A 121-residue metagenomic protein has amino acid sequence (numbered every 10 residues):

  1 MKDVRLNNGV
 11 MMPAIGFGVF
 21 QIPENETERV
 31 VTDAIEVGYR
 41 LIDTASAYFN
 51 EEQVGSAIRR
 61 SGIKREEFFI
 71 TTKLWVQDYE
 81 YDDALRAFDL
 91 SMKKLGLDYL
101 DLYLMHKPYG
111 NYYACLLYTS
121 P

Functional and structural regions predicted by a protein language model:
M1-F68, D98: N-terminal binding-site loop/beta-alpha segment at the start of enzyme catalytic domains that lines or forms
P13-I15, I70-T72, Y103-M105: Hydrophobic faces of well-ordered beta-strands that scaffold small-molecule active sites in alpha/beta enzyme cores
F20-I22, A45-A47, K73-Q77, M105-P108: Active-site beta-loop-alpha junctions enriched in small/polar residues
P23-D33, Y81-K94: Short, acidic/polar
V37, R60, W75, A87-L90 (+1 more regions): Short alpha-helical scaffold segments that flank and stabilize functional sites
D83-L95, L102-Y109, A114: Glycine/small-residue-rich loop that forms an oxyanion/phosphate-binding "nest" at active or ligand-binding sites
Y118-P121: Conserved small/polar residues in nucleotide/adenosyl-binding loops
